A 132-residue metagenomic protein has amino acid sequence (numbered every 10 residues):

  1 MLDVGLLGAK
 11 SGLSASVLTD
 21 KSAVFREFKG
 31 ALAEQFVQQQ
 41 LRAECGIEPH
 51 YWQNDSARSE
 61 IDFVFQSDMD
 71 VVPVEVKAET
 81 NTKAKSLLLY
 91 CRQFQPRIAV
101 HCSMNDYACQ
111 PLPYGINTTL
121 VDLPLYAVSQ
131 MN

Functional and structural regions predicted by a protein language model:
M1-N132: A cross-kingdom feature that marks ATP-driven nucleic-acid transaction machinery
